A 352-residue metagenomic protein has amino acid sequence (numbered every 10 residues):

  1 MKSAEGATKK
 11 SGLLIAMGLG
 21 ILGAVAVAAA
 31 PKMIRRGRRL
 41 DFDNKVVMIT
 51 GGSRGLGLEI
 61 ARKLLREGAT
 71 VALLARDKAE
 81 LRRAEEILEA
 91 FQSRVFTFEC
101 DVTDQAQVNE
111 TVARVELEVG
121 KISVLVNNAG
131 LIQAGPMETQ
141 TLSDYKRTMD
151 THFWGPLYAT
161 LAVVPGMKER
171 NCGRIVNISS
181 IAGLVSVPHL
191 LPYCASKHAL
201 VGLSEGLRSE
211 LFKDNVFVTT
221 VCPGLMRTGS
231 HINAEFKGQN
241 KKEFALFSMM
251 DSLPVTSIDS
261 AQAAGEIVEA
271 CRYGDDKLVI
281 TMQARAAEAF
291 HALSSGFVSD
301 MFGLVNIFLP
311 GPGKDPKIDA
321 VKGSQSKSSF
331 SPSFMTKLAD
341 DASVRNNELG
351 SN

Functional and structural regions predicted by a protein language model:
V46, S53-R54: Conserved glycine-rich cofactor-binding loop
E67-R83: Conserved glycine-rich Rossmann-like NAD(P)H-binding loop of the short-chain dehydrogenase/reductase
K78-E80, E99-E110, L142: The beta1-alpha1 cofactor-binding region of Rossmann-like NAD(H)/NADP(H)-dependent oxidoreductases
P136-M137, T141-K146: Substrate-binding pocket helix/loop in short-chain dehydrogenase/reductase
T160, S196-A199: Active-site helix of classical SDR
S180: Residue(s) in the substrate-gating loop at a strand-loop-helix junction that position the organic substrate next
K213-A284, A289-L293, S299-L309: SDR active-site lid
